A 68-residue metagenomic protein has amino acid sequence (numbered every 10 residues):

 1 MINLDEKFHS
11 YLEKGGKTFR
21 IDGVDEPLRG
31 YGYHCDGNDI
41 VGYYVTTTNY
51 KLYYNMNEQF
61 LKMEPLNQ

Functional and structural regions predicted by a protein language model:
M1, N67-Q68: Polar low-complexity intrinsically disordered regions
M1-S10: Mixed-charge, Lys/Arg-rich low-complexity intrinsically disordered regions
K14-L66: Acidic, low-complexity, intrinsically disordered interaction modules
